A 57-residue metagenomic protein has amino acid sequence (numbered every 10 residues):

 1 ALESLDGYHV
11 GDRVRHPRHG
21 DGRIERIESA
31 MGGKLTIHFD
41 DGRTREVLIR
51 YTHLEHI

Functional and structural regions predicted by a protein language model:
A1-R13: Mixed-charge, Lys/Arg-rich low-complexity intrinsically disordered regions
G7, R18, R50-H53: Residue-level preference for alpha-helix termini and adjacent loops
R13-D21: Short coil-to-beta-strand transition motifs
G20-E28: Short beta-strand-centered aromatic/proline hotspots
M31: Accessory DNA-binding and partner-docking regions appended to nucleic-acid-acting proteins, especially the terminal
K34-H53: A short macromolecule-binding patch
